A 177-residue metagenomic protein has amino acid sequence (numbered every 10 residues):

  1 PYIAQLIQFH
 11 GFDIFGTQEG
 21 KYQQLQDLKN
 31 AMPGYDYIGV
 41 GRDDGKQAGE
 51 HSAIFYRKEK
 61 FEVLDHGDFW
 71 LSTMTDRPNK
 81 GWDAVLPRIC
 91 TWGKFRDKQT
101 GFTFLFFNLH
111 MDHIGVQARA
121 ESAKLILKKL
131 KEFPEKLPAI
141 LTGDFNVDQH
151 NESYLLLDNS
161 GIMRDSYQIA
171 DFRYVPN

Functional and structural regions predicted by a protein language model:
P1-I3, G20, A84-R88, Q117-L125 (+1 more regions): Soluble or luminal CAZymes and related metallo-dependent hydrolases
I3, I7-T17: Proline-aspartate-enriched helix->loop->beta-strand connector
A4, Y22-K29, S52, A123 (+2 more regions): Extracytoplasmic/secreted envelope proteins and their assembly/folding machinery, especially bacterial periplasmic
H10-I14, P33-Y37, T100-L105, E135-A139 (+1 more regions): Loop/turn elements at helix/coil->beta-strand transitions in domains of secreted/extracellular proteins
I14-T103: Structured beta-strand-rich core segments of catalytic domains in phosphoester-bond hydrolases
Q18, L109, T142-D144: Active-site flanking residues adjacent to catalytic metal/cofactor-binding acidic residues
D36, I114-N177: Metal-dependent phosphoesterases centered on the DNase I-like endonuclease/exonuclease/phosphatase
V85-P87, R96-A120, K124, F133: Metal-dependent phosphoester/phosphodiester hydrolase catalytic core
